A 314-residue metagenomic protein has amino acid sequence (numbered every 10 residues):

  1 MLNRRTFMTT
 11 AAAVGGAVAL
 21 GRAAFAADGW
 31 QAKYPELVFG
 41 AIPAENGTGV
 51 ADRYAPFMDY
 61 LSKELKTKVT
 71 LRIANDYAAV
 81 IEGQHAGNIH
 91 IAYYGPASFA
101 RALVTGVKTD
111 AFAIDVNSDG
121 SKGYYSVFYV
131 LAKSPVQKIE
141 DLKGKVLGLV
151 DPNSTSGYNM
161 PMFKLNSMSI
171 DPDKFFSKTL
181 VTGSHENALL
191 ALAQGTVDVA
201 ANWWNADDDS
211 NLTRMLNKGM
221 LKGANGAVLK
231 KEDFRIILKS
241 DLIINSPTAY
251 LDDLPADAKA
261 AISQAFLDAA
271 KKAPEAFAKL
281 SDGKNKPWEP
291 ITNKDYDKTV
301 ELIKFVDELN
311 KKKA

Functional and structural regions predicted by a protein language model:
T6-A26: N-terminal export signals
G29-A100: Extracytoplasmic small-molecule ligand-binding "clamshell" domains of the periplasmic binding protein/Venus flytrap
W30-P56, S62, Y250-A314: An extracytoplasmic/periplasmic, membrane-proximal ligand-sensing/linker region
A41-I42, S118-V127, K218-L254, A260-S263 (+2 more regions): Periplasmic-binding protein-like
A74-Y77, G87-T105, I114-D115, A201-T213 (+1 more regions): Beta->alpha turn/N-cap motifs
Q84-H85, L142, L192-A193: Hydrophobic residues within well-ordered alpha-helices
D115-I170: A conserved helix-loop-strand patch within extracytoplasmic ligand-binding domains of the periplasmic binding
V146-G148, P152-P255: Pocket-lining segment of extracytoplasmic ligand-binding domains
